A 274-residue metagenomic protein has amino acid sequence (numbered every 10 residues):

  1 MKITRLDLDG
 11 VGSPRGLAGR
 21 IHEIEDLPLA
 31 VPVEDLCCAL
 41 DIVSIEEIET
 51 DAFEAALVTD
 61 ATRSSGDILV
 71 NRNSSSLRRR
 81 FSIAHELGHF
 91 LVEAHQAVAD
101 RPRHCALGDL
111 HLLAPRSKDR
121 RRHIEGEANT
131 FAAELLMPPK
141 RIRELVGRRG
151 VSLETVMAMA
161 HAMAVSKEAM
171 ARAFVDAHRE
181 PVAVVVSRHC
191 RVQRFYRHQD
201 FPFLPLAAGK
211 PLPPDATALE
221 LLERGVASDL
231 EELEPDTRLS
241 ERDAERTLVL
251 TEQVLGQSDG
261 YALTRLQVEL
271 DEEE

Functional and structural regions predicted by a protein language model:
M1-E274: Active-site hotspot residues in diverse enzymes, especially metal/ion-binding acidic/histidine motifs
